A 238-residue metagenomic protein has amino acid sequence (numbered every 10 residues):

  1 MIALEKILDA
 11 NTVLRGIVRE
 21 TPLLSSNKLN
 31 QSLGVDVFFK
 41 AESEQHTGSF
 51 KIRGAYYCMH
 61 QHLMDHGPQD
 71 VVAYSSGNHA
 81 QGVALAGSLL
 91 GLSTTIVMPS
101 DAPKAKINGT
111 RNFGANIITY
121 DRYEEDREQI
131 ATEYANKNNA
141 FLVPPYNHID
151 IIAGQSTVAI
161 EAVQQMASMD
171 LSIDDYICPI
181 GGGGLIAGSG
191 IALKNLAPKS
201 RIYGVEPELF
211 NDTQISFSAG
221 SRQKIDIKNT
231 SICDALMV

Functional and structural regions predicted by a protein language model:
M1-V238: PLP-dependent amino-acid enzyme catalytic core
